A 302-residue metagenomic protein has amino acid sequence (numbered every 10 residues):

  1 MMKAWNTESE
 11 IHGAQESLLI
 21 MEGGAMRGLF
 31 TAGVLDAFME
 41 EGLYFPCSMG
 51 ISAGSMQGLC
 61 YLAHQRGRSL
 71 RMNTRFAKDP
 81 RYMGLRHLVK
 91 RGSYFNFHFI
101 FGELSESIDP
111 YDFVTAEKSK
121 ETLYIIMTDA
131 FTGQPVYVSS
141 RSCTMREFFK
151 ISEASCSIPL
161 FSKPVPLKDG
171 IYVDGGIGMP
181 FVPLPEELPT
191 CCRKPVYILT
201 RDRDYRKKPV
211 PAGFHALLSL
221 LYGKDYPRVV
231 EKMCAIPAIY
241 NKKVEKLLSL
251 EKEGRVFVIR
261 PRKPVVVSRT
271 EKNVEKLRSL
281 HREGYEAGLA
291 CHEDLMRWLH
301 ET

Functional and structural regions predicted by a protein language model:
M1-I51, L59-T302: Patatin-like phospholipase
